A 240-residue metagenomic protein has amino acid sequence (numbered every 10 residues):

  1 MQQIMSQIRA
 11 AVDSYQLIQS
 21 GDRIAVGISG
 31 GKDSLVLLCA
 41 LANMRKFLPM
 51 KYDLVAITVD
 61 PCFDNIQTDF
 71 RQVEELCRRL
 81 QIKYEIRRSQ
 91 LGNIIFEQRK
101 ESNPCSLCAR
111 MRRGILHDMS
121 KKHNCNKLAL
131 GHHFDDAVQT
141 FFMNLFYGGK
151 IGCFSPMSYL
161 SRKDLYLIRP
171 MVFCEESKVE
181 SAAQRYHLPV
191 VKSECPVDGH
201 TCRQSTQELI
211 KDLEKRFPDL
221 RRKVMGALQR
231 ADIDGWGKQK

Functional and structural regions predicted by a protein language model:
M1, A109, G199-C202, T206 (+2 more regions): Generic structural signal for well-ordered, non-membrane alpha-helical segments in soluble metabolic enzymes
M1-Q139, Y147, S177-R185: ATP-dependent adenylation/nucleotidyltransferase module used to activate substrates
P61-F63, L91-N93, S158-S161, C174 (+2 more regions): Residue-level detector of flexible, active-site-proximal loop/helix-junction positions within diverse enzyme catalytic
I95-Q98, C202-Q204, I233-D234: Short, solvent-exposed polar/charged micro-motifs at secondary-structure junctions
A109-K121, M157-K163, I210, E214-Q229: Short, basic, helix/turn surface patches
K127, D135-K215: Catalytic subdomain that performs nucleotidyl-dependent activation
T201, D219-K240: A short, charged, Gly/Pro-tolerant segment at domain boundaries
